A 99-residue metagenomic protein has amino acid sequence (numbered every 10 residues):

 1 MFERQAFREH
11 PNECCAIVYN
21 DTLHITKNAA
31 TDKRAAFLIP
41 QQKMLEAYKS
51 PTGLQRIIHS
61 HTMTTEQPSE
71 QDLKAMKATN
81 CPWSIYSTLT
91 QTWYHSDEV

Functional and structural regions predicted by a protein language model:
M1-L54, M63-V99: Conserved beta-strand-loop surface patch within small alpha/beta domains used for substrate/adaptor or ligand engagement
